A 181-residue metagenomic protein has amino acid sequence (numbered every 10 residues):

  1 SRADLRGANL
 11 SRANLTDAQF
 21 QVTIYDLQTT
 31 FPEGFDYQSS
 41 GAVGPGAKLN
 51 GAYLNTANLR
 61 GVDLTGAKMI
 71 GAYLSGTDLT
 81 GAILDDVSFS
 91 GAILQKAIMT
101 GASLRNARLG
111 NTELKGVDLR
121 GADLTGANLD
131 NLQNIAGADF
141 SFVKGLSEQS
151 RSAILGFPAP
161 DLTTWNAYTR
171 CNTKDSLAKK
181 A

Functional and structural regions predicted by a protein language model:
S1-A181: Tandem repeat scaffolds
